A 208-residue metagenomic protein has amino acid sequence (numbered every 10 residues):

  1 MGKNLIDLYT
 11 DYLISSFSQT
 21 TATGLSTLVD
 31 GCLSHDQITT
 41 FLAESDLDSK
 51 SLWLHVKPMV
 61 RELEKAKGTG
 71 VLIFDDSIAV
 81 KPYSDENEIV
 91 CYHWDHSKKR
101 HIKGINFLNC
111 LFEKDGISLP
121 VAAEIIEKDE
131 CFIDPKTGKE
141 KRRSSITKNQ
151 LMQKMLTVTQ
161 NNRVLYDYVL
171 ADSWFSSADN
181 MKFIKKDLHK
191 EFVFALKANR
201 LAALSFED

Functional and structural regions predicted by a protein language model:
M1-S51: Gly/serine-rich nucleotide phosphate-binding loop at the start of the catalytic core of nucleotide/ADP-ribose-handling
Y12, L42-A122, E127-D129: Active-site-proximal, Lys/Arg-enriched surface segment that forms a nucleic-acid-binding/basic interface patch
T21, H55-V56, G68-L72, N106 (+2 more regions): Generic hydrophobic, aliphatic-rich segments that mediate packing or membrane embedding
G24, V71-F74, P120-E124, Y168-L170 (+1 more regions): A structural signal for short, well-ordered beta-strand segments and their strand-loop junctions that often border
V29, D76-I78, S173-F175: Short, flexible loop/turn elements at secondary-structure junctions
D36-T40, H96-Y166: Electropositive, glycine- and tryptophan-enriched low-complexity nucleic-acid-binding patches
P135-D208: An internal, acidic/charged active-site-proximal segment that coordinates divalent cations and/or engages
